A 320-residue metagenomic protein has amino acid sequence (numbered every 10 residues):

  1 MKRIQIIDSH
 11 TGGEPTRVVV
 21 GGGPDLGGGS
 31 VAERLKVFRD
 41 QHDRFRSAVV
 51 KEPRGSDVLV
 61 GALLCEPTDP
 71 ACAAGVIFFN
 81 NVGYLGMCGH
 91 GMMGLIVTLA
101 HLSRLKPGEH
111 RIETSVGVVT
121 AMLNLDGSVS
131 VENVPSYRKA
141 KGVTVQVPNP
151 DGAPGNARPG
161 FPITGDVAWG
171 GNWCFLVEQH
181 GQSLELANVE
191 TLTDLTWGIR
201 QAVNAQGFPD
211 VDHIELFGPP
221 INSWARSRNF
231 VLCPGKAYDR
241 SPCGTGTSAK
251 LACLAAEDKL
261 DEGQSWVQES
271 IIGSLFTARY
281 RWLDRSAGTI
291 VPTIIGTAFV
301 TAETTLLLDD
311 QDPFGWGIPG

Functional and structural regions predicted by a protein language model:
M1-D166, F175-G320: A glycine-rich beta-to-alpha transition motif near the start of alpha/beta enzyme domains, typified by
G171: Glycine-rich ThDP/TPP pyrophosphate-binding loop and its adjacent helix/strand module within ThDP-dependent enzymes
